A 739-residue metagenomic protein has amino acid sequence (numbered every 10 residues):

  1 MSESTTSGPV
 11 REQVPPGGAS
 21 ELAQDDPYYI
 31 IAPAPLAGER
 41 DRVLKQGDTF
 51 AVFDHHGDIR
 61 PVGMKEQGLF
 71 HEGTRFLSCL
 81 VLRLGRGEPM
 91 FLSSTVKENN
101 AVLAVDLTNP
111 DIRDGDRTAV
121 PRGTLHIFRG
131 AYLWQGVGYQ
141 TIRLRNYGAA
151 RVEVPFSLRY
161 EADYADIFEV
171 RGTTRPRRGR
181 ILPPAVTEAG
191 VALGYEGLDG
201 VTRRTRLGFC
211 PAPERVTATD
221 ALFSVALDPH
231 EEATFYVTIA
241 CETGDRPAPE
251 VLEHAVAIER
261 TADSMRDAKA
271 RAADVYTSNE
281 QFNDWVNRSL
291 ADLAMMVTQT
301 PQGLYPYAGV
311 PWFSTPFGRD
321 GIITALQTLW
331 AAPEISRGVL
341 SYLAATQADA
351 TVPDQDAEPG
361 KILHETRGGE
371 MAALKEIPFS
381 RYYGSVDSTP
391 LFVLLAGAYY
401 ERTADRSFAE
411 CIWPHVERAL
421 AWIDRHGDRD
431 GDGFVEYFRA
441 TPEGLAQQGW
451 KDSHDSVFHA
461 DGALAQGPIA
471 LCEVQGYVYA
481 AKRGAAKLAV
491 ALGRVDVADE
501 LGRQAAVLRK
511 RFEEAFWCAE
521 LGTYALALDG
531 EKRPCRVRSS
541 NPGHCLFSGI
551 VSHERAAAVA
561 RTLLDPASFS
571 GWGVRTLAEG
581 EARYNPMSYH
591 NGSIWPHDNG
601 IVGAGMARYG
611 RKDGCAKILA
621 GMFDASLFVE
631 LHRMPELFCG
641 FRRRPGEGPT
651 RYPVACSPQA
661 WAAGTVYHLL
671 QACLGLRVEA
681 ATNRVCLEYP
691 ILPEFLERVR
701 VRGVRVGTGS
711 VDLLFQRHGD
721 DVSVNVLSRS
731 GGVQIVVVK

Functional and structural regions predicted by a protein language model:
S2-L290, A294-M295, Q299-L304, V310-T315 (+8 more regions): Terminal accessory carbohydrate-recognition/targeting modules of carbohydrate-active enzymes
V102-P110, D114, A119, R271-P316 (+11 more regions): Extended glycan-interaction surfaces of carbohydrate-active proteins
A131, F547-S548, G603-A607: Short, well-ordered beta-strand elements within core beta-sheets of diverse protein domains
P229, S314-A446, L471-Q475, Y479 (+5 more regions): Aromatic-rich carbohydrate-recognition surfaces in CAZymes
F235-Y236, A291, P390-L394, G476 (+1 more regions): Generic structural signal for well-ordered, non-membrane alpha-helices
P249-S264, Q281-R288, A332-T346, R406-D424 (+6 more regions): Extended, well-ordered alpha-helical scaffold segments
L293, V297-P301, A325, Q347 (+3 more regions): Structural motif corresponding to the C-terminal cap of alpha-helices
